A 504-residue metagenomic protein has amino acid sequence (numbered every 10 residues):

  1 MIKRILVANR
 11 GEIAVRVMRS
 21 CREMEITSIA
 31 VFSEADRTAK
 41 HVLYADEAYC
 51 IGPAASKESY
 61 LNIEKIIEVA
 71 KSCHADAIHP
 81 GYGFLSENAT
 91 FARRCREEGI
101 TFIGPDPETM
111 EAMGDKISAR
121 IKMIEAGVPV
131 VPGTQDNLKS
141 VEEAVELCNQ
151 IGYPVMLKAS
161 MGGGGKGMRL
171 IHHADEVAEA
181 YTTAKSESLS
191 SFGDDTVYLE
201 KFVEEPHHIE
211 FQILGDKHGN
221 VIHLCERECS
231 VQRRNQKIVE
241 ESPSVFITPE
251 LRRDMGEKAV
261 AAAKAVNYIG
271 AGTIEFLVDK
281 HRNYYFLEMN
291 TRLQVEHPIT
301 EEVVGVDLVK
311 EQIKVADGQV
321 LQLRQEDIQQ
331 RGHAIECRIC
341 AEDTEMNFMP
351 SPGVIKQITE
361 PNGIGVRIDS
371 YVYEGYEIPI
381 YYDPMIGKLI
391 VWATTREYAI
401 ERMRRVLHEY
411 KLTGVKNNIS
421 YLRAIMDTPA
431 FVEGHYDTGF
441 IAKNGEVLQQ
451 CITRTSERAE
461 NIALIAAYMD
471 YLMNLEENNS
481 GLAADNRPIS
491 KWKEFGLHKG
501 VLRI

Functional and structural regions predicted by a protein language model:
M1-I274, V278-N290, Q294: N-terminal beta-alpha lobe that positions the nucleotide/phosphoryl donor in ATP/NTP-coupled carboxylate activation
P298-T300, V304-I504: Catalytic cores of soluble metabolic enzymes centered on carboxylation/carboxyl-transfer
